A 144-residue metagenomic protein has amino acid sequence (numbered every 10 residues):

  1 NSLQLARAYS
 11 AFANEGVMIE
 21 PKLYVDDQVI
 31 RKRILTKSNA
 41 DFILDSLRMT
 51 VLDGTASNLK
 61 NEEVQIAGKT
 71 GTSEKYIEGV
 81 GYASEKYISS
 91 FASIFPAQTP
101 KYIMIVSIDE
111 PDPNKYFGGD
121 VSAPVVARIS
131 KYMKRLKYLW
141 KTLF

Functional and structural regions predicted by a protein language model:
N1-K32, S38, L44-L139: Active-site beta-strand/loop architecture of penicillin-binding DD-peptidases
W140-F144: Short, highly charged C-terminal tails/helix-capping segments
